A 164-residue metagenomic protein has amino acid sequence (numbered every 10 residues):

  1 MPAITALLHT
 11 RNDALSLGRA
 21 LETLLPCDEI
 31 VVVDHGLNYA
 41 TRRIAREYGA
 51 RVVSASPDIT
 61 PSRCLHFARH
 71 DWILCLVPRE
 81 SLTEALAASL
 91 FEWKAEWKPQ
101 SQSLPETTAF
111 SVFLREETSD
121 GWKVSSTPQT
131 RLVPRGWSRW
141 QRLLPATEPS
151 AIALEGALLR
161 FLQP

Functional and structural regions predicted by a protein language model:
M1-T23: N-proximal low-complexity "stem/linker" segments adjacent to membrane-targeting elements
T10, V33-H35, H70: Residues lining hydrophobic/aromatic ligand-binding pockets adjacent to catalytic sites
R19-T23, I44, R63, S89: A short acidic, amphipathic alpha-helical/loop segment
T23, D34-R46: A conserved acidic beta->alpha catalytic loop
P26, E47-G49, P128: Short, structured coil segments at secondary-structure junctions
R42, R46-R63, F67: Conserved donor nucleotide-binding strand/loop of the catalytic core
S62-H66, H70-L76, E80-P164: Catalytic-site signature of metal-activated, phosphate-bearing donor transferases, centered on the GT-A/GT-A-like
